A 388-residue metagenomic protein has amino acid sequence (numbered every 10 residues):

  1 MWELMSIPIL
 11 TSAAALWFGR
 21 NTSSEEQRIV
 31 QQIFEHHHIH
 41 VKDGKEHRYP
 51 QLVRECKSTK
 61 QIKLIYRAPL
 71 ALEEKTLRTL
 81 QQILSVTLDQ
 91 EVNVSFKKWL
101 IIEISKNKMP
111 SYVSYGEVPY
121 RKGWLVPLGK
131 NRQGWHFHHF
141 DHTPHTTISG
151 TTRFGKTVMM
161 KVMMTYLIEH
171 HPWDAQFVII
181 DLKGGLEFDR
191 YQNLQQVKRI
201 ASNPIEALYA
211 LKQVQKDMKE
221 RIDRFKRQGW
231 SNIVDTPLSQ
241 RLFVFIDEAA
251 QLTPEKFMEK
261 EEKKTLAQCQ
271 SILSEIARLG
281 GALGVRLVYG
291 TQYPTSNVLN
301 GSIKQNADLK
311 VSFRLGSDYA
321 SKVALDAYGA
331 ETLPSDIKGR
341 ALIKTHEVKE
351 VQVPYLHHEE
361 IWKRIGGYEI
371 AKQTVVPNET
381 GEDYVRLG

Functional and structural regions predicted by a protein language model:
M1-E25, K60-Y66, K97, Y115-R227 (+6 more regions): P-loop NTPase catalytic phosphate-binding loop
L16-Y120, W124-G129, Q133-G134, P294: N-terminal "pre-motor" subdomain/linker immediately upstream of P-loop NTPase catalytic cores
V53-C56, G301, L342: Short, flexible, solvent-exposed loop/turn segments with mixed acidic/basic and small polar residues
V126-L128, G339-T345: Short polybasic amphipathic segments
K226-D235: Short, glycine/acidic-rich hinge or "gate" loops at secondary-structure transitions that mediate conformational
I233-V234, G329-L333, A341-L342: Short proline/glycine-enriched turn/loop segments at secondary-structure junctions
A320: Surface-exposed substrate-engagement region within the catalytic domains of secreted or surface-exposed extracellular
